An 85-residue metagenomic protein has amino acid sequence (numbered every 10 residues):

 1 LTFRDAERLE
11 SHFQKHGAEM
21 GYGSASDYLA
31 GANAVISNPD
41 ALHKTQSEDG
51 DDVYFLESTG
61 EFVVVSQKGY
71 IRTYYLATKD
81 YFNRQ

Functional and structural regions predicted by a protein language model:
L1-G50: Compact soluble domain cores
D5-A6, L56, S66, T78: Alpha-helix initiation/capping motif
H12, Y28, Y54, Y74-Y75 (+1 more regions): Aromatic side chains
T45-Q67: Basic/aromatic recognition patch in beta-strand/loop cores that engages polyanionic ligands
V63-Q85: A short, surface-exposed interaction/processing loop segment used at functional sites
